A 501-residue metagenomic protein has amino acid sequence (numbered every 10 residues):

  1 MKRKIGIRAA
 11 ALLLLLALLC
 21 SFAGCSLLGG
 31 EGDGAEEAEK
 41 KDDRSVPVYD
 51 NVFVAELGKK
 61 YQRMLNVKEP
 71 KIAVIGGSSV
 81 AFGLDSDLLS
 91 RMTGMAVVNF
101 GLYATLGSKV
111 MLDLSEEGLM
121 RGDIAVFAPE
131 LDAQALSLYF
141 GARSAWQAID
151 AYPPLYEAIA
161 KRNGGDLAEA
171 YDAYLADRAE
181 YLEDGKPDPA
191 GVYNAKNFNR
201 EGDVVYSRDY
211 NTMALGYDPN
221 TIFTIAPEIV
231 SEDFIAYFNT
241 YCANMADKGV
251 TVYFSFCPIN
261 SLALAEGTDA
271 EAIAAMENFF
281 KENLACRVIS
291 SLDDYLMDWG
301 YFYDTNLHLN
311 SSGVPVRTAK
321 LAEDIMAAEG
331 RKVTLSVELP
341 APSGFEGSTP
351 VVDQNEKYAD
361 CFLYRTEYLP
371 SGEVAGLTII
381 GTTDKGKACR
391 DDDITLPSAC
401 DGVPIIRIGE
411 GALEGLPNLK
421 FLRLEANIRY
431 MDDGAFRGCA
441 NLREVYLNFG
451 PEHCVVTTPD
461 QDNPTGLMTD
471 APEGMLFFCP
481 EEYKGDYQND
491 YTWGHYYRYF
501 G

Functional and structural regions predicted by a protein language model:
S21-G24: C-terminal motif of bacterial Sec signal peptides marking the signal peptidase cleavage site
G30-M95, D113: Membrane/wall-proximal cationic-aromatic binding patches
V74-I75, S79-L155: Membrane-embedded segments
I124-L136, N194-D293: Conserved, well-ordered alpha-helix/loop/beta-strand core segments that scaffold catalytic motifs
A142-K248, E338-A341: Secreted/periplasmic serine-hydrolase-like ester/acetyl group-modifying domain
Y303-G344: Histidine-centered active-site loop/cap adjacent to the catalytic His in serine esterases/O-acetyl transfer systems
F362-E373, A388-R407, L416-Y430, C439-V456 (+2 more regions): Structural signature of tandem-repeat unit edges
